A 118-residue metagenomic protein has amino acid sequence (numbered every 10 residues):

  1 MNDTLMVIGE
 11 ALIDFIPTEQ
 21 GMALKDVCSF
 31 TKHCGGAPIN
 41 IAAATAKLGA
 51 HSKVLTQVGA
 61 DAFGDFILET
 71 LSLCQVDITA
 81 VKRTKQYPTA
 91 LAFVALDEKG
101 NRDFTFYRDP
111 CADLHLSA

Functional and structural regions predicted by a protein language model:
M1-V76: Glycine-rich phosphate/adenosyl-contacting loop at the front of the ribokinase-like
H51-A118: Conserved N-terminal subdomain of the carbohydrate kinase-like
